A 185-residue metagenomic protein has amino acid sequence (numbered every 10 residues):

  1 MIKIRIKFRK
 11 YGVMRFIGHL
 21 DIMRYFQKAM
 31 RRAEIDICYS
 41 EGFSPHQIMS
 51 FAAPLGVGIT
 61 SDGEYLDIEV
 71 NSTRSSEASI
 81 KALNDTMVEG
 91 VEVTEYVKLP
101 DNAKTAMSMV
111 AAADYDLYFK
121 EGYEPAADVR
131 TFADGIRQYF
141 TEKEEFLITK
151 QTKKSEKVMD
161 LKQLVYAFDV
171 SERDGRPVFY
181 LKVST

Functional and structural regions predicted by a protein language model:
K3, G12, I17-Y65, S76: Glycine/small-residue-rich interface belts in oligomeric ring/scaffold proteins and their assembly partners
I37, I48-T185: Structured-RNA-binding interfaces characteristic of tRNA pseudouridine synthases
